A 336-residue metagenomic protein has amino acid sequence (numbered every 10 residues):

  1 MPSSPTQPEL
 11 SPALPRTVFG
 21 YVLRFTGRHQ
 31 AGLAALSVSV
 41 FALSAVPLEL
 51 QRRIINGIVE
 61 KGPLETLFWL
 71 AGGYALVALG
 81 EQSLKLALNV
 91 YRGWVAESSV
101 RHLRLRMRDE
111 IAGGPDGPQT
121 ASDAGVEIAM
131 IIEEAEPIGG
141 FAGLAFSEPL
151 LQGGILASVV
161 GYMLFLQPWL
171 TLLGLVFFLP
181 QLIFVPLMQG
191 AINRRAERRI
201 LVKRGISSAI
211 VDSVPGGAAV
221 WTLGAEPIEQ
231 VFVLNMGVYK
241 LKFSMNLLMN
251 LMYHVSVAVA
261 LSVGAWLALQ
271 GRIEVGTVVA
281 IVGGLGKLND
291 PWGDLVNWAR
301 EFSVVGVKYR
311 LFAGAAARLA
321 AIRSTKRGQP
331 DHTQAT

Functional and structural regions predicted by a protein language model:
M1-S44, V59-L70, L88-R92, A96 (+8 more regions): Membrane-integrated ABC transporters
P2, V90-D109, L150-L151, G174-A218 (+2 more regions): Cytoplasmic coupling helices
S3-P12, L43-R52, N56, V77-T120 (+6 more regions): Juxtamembrane helix-loop junctions of ABC transporter transmembrane domains
L23-R28, D116-T120, E133-A142, F146 (+7 more regions): An intracellular "coupling" helix at the cytosolic face of ABC transporter transmembrane type-1 domains
G27-E49, R53, W69-Y74, N89-R92 (+3 more regions): Alpha-helical segments in transporter systems
L33-V40, S147-R199, S262-I273: Transmembrane helices of ABC transporter permease
A45-E49, S83-L86, V90, L156 (+5 more regions): Membrane-embedded alpha-helical segments of multi-pass transporters/permeases
K61-P63, Y162-V176, L241-Y309: Helix-loop-helix
